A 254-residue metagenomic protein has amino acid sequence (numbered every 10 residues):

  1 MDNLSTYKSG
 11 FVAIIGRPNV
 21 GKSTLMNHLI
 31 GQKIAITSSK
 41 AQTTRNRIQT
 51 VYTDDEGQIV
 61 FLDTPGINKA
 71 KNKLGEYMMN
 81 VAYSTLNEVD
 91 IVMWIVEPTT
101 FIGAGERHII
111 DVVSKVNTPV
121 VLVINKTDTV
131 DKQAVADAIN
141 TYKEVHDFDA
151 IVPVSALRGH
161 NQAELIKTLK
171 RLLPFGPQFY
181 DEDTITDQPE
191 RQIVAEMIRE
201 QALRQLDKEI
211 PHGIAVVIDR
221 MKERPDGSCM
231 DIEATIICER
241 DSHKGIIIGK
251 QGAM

Functional and structural regions predicted by a protein language model:
M1-E88, T235: Conserved G1/Walker A P-loop phosphate-binding module
G21, N161, M254: Conserved glycine(s) of the Walker
Q32, V51, D55, A70 (+5 more regions): Conserved, well-folded catalytic cores of nucleic-acid-processing and energy-transducing macromolecular machines
T44, N68-K69, F101-I102, V130-D131 (+1 more regions): Catalytic P-loop NTPase motifs of RecA-like helicase/translocase cores
Y52-Q58, Y77-I151, K222-G227: Conserved C-terminal guanine-recognition region of P-loop GTPase G domains, centered on the G4
D63, N125, S155: Active-site glycine-centered loops adjacent to acidic/histidine catalytic or metal-binding residues that shape
T118-P119, D128-T186, E190: Canonical P-loop GTPase G-domain recognition
E190-M254: P-loop NTP-binding site
